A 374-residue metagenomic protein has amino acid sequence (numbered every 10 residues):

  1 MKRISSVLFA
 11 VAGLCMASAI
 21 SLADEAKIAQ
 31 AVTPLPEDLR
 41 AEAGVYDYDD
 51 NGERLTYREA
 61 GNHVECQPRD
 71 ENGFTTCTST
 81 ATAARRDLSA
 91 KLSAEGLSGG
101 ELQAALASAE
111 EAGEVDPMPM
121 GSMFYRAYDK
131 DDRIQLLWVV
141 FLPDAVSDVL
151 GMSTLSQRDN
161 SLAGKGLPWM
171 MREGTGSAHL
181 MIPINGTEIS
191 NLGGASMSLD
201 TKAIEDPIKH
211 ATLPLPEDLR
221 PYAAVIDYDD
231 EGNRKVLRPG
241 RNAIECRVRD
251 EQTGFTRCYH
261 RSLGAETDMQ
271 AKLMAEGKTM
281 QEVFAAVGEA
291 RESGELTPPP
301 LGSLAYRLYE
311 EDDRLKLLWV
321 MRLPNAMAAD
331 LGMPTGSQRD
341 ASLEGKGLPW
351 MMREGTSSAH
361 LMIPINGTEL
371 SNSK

Functional and structural regions predicted by a protein language model:
M1-F9: Bacterial N-terminal signal peptides that target proteins for export
F9-A17: Bacterial N-terminal signal peptides
S18-A23: Sec/Tat signal peptide C-region and signal peptidase I cleavage site
D24-K374: Primary mode marks residue(s) on the alpha4-beta5-alpha5 output face of response regulator receiver
